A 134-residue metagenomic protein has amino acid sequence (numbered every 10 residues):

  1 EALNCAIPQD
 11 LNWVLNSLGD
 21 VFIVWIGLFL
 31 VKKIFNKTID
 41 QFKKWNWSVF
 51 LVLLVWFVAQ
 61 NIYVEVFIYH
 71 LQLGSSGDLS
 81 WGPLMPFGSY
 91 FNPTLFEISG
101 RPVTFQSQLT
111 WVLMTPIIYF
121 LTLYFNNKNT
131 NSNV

Functional and structural regions predicted by a protein language model:
E1-V134: Aromatic-rich, lipid-facing transmembrane alpha helices and their immediate juxtamembrane interface loops in integral
